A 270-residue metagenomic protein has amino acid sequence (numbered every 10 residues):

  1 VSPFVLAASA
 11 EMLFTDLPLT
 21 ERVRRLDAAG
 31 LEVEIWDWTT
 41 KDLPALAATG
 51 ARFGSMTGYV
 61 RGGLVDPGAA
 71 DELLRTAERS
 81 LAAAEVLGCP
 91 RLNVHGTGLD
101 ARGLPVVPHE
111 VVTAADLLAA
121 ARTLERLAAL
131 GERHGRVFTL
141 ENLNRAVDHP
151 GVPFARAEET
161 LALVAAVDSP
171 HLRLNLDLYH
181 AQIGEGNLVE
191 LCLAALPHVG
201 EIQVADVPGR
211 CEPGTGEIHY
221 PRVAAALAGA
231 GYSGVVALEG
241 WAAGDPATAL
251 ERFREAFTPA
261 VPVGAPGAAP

Functional and structural regions predicted by a protein language model:
V1-A29, T39, G88-P90, L99-L104 (+3 more regions): Histidine-acidic metal/acid-base catalytic patches
L6, V33, F53, F138 (+1 more regions): Hydrophobic anchor at the start of a short beta-strand that flanks the dinucleotide cofactor-binding loop
E32, R52, P90, V137 (+1 more regions): Residue-level detector of anion-binding/catalytic polar loops
E34-D37, G54-T57, N93, T139 (+2 more regions): Conserved beta-strand positions in the central sheet of alpha/beta enzyme cores
E34-G50, T57-G58, L64, L99 (+4 more regions): Glycine-rich, proline-tolerant flexible connector loops at the mouths of alpha/beta enzymes
G63-G68, E212: Short, charged, surface-exposed secondary-structure boundary motifs
P67-R173, I183, P266-A269: Active-site acidic/histidine proton-transfer and metal-coordination neighborhood in alpha/beta enzyme cores
